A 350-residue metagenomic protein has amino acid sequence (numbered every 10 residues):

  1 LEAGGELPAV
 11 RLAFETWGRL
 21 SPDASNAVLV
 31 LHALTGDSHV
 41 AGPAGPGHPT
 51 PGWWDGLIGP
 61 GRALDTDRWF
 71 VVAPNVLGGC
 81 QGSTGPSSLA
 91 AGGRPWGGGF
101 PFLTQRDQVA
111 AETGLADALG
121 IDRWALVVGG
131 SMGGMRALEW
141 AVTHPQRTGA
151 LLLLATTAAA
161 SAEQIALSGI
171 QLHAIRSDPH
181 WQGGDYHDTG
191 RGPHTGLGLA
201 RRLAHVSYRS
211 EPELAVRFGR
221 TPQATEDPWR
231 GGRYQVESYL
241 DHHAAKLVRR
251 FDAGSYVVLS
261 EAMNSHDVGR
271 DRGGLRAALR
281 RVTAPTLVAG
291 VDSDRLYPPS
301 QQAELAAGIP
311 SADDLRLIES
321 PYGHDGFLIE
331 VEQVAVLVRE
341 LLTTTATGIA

Functional and structural regions predicted by a protein language model:
E15, R19-A90: N-terminal cap/lid subdomain of alpha/beta-hydrolase-fold enzymes
G93-G99, R106-L126, M135, P145: Conserved acidic catalytic loop of the alpha/beta-hydrolase fold
R123-A166: Conserved hydrolase catalytic core segment
R147, L153-K246: Alpha/beta-hydrolase-fold enzymes
K246, S265-D267, D292-Y297: Acidic catalytic loop of the alpha/beta-hydrolase fold
D271-R276, A284, R295-A307: Short alpha-helix in the alpha/beta-hydrolase fold that links the catalytic acid
V282, V288-G290: Short beta-strand/loop motif that positions the catalytic acidic residue of the alpha/beta-hydrolase fold
A303-E304, A312-A350: Catalytic active-site module of serine/aspartate enzymes centered on a nucleophile-bearing elbow/loop
